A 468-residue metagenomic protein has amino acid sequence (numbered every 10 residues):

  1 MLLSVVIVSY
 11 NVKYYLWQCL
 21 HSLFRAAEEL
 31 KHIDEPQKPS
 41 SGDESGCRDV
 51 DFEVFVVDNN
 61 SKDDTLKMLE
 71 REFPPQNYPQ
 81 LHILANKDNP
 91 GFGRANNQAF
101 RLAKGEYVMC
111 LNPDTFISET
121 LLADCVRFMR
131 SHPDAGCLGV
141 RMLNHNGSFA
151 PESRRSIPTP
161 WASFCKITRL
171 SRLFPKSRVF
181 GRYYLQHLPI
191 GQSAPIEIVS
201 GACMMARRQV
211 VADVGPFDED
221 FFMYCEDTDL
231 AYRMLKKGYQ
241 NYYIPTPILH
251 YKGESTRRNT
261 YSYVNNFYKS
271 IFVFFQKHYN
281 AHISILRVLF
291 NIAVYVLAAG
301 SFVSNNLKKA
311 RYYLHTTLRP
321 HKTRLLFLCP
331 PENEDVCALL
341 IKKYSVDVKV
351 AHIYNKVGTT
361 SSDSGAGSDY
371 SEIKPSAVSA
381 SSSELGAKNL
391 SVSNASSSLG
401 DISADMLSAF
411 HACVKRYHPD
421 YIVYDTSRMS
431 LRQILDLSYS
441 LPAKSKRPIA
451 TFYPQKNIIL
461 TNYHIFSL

Functional and structural regions predicted by a protein language model:
L3-Y15, C19, A26, V57 (+1 more regions): A conserved hydrophobic helix/loop-capping motif in glycosyltransferases and polysaccharide synthases
L23-D88, Q98: Acidic donor-binding segment of Leloir-type glycosyltransferases
A85-A103, D124: Glycine-rich, basic loop-to-helix element that forms the pyrophosphate-binding segment of sugar-nucleotide handling
V108: Short aromatic/hydrophobic "clamp" motif used to bind/position activated sugar donors
F116-E152: Conserved donor NDP-sugar-binding/catalytic core segment of glycosyltransferases
I157-I196: Short, flexible, basic/aromatic active-site loop/helix in glycosyltransferases
P189-Q192, E197-P247, L437-Y439: A short, conserved alpha-helix in the catalytic core of glycosyltransferases
Y232-A310: Active-site-adjacent helix/loop segment of glycosyltransferases that harbors family-specific signature motifs
